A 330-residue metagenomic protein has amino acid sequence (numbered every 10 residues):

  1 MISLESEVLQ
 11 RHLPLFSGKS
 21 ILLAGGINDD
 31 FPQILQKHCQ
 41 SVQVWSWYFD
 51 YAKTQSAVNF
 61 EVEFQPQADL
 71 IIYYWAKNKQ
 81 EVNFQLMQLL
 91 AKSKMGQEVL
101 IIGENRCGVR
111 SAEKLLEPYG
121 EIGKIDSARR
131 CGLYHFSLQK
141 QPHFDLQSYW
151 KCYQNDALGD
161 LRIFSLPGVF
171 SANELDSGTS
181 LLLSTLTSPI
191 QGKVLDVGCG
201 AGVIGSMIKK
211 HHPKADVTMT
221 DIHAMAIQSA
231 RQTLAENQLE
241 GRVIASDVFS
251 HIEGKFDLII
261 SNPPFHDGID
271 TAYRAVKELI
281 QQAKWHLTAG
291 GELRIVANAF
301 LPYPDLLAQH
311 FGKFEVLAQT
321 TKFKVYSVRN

Functional and structural regions predicted by a protein language model:
I2-Q55, S177-S261: Conserved SAM/SAH cofactor-binding pocket of Class I
N59-V62, I244-S246, A297: Short loop/edge segments at beta-strand edges and connector loops that shape dinucleotide/nucleotide cofactor-binding
L70-Q80, V197-G202, D257-I269: Conserved proline-anchored active-site loop of SAM-dependent methyltransferases that bridges a beta-strand
E81-D156: N-terminal auxiliary segments of SAM/dcSAM-dependent transferases
F84-M95, K277-A289: A short glycine-rich, Lys/Arg-flanked "PGG" loop and its adjoining helix->strand segment in the class I
E113-R130, D305-K324: Conserved Class I S-adenosyl-L-methionine
S127-G192: SAM-dependent Rossmann-like transferase core, predominantly class I methyltransferases with a strong bias toward
A224-M225, S261-K284: Mobile active-site "lid"/loop adjacent to the S-adenosyl-L-methionine
